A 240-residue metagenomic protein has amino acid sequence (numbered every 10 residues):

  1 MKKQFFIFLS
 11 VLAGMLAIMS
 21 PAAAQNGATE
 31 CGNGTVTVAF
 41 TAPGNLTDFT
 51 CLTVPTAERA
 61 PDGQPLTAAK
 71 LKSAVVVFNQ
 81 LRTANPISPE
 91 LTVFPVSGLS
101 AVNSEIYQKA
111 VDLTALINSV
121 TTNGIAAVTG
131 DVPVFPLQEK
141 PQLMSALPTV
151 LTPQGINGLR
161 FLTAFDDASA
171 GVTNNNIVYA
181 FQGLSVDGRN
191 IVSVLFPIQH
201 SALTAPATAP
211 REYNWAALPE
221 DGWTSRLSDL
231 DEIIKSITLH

Functional and structural regions predicted by a protein language model:
M1-L9: Bacterial N-terminal signal peptides that target proteins for export
L9-A17: Bacterial N-terminal signal peptides
I18-N26: Sec-dependent signal peptide cleavage junction
A28-G63, R226-H240: Short conserved aromatic/hydrophobic patches within beta-strands of well-structured domains
C31-N45, T152-G158, F181-I191: Short, solvent-exposed coil/turn segments at beta-strand boundaries
V36, I198-H240: Surface-exposed amphipathic alpha-helical segments
G63-V134, V194-I198, A202-L203: A short acidic-to-branched-hydrophobic micro-motif
K72, N118-D187, A202: Signature of long, low-cysteine stretches enriched in small and polar/charged residues
